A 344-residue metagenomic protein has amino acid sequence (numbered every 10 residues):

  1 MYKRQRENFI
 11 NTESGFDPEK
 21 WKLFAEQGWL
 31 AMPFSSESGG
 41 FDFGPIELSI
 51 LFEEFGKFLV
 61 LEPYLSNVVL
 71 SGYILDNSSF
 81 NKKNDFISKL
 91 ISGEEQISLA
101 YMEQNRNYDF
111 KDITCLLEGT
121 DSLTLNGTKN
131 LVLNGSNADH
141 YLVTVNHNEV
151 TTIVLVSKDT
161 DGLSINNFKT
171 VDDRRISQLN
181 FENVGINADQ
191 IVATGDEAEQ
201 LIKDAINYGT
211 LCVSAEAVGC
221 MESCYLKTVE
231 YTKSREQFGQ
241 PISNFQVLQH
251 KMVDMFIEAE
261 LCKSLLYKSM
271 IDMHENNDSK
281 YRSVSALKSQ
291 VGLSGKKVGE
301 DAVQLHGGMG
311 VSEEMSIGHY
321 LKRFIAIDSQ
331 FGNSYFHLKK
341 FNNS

Functional and structural regions predicted by a protein language model:
M1-L59, S78-K82, K89, G93-E94 (+2 more regions): Alpha-helical interface subdomain recognition
F43, D109-K111, N134-A138: Short glycine/proline-enriched turns and hinge-like loops at secondary-structure junctions
L51, L99, G127, V143 (+4 more regions): Residue-level signal for inorganic ion chemistry
V60-N81: N-terminal glycine-rich flavin-associated loop
L75-S79, V143-N146, L155-K158, N180-E182 (+1 more regions): Short beta-strand-to-turn element immediately C-terminal to the catalytic PLP-Schiff-base lysine in fold type I
G93-Q104: A short, Trp-centered hydrophobic/proline-enriched beta-strand micro-motif
Y108, D112-T114, L131-V132, S157-I191: Flexible, small-/acidic-enriched active-site or ligand-binding loops
N126-L163: A short core secondary-structure module
